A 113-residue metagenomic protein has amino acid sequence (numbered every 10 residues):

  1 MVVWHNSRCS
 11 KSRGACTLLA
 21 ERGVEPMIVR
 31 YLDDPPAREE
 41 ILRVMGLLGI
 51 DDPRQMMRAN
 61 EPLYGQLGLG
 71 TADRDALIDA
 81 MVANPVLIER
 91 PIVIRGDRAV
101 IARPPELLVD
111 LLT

Functional and structural regions predicted by a protein language model:
M1-R22, P26-D34: Local sequence-structure signature of Cys/Sec-based thiol-disulfide redox active-site neighborhoods
Y31-T113: Thiol/selenol-based redox catalytic cores and closely related redox-interacting motifs
